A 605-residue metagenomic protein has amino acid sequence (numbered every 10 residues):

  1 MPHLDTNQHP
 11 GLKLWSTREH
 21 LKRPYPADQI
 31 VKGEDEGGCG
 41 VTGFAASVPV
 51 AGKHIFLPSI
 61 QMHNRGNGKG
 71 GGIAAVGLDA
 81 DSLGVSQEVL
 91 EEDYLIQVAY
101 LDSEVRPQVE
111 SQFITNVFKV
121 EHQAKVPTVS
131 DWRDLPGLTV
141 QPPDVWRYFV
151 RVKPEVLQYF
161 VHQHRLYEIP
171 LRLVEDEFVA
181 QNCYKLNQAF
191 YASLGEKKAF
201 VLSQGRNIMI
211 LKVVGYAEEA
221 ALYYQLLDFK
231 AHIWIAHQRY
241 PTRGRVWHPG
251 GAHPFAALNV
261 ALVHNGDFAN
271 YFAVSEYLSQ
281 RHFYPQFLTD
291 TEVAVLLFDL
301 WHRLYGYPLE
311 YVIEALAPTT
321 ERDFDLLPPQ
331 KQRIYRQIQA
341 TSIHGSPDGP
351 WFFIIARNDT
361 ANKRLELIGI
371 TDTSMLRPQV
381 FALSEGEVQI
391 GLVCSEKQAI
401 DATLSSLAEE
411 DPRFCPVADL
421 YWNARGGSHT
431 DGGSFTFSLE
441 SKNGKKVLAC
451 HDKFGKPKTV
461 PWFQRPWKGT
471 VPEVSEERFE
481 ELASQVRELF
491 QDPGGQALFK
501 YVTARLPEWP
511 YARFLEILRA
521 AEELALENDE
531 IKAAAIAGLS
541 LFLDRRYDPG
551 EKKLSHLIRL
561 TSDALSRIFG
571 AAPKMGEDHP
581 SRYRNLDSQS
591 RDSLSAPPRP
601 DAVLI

Functional and structural regions predicted by a protein language model:
P2-P507: Conserved short alpha-helical segments that host acidic/polar catalytic motifs at enzyme active sites
C39, P600-L604: Non-catalytic regulatory/linker segments of enzymes
F499-V502, I517, A534-S540: Amphipathic alpha-helical elements of HEAT/ARM-like alpha-solenoid repeat scaffolds that form extended
Y511, A525-I531, Y547-E551: Charged, low-complexity interaction regions
F542-R546, I568: Residue-level signature of the C-terminal ends
F569-G576, S581-L586, R591: Intrinsically disordered, low-complexity segments enriched in serine/proline and basic residues
A571-A572, A596, A602: Ala/Thr-enriched low-complexity intrinsically disordered regions
